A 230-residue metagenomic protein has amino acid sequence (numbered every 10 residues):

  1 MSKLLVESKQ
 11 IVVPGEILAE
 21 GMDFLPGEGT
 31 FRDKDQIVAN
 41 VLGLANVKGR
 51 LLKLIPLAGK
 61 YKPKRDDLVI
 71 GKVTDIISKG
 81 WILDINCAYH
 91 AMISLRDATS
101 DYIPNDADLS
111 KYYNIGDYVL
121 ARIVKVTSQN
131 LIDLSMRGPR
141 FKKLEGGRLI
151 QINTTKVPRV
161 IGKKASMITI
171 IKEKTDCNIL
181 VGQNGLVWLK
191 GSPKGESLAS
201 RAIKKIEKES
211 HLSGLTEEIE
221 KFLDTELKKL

Functional and structural regions predicted by a protein language model:
M1-L120, V124-L230: Single-stranded RNA-binding regions, centering on S1/OB-family and related RNA-binding modules
